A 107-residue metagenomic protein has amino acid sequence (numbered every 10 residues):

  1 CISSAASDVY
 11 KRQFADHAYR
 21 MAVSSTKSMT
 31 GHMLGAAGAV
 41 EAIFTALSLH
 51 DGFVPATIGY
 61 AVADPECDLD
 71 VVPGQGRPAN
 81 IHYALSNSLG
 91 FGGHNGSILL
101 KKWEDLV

Functional and structural regions predicted by a protein language model:
C1-A6, Y10: Single conserved hydrophobic/aromatic residue that forms the stacking wall/gate of nucleotide- or nucleobase-binding
I2-S3, D16, R77: Generic structural signal for beta-strand residues in well-ordered domains
S3, S24-S28, S86-S88: Short linear Ser/Thr-Pro motifs
S4, H32, H94: Histidine-centered active-site/metal-ligand motif
A6, F14-A15, L47: A generic structural signal for secondary-structure junctions that act as hinges or helix/strand caps at the edges
K11-A39: Conserved catalytic cysteine-centered active-site region of acyl-thioester-dependent Claisen-condensing enzymes
A37-V107: Conserved beta-strand-centric core segments of catalytic alpha/beta enzyme folds
